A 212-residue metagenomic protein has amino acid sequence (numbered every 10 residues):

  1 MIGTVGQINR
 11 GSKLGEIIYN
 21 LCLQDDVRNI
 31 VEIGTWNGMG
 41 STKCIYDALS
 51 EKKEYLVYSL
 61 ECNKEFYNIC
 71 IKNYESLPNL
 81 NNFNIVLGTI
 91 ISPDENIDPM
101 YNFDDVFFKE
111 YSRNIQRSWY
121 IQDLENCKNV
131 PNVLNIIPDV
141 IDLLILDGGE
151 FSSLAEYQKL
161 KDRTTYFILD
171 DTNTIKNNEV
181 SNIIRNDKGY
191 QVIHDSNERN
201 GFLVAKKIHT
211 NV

Functional and structural regions predicted by a protein language model:
M1-I168, T172-V212: A short alpha-helical cap/connector motif
